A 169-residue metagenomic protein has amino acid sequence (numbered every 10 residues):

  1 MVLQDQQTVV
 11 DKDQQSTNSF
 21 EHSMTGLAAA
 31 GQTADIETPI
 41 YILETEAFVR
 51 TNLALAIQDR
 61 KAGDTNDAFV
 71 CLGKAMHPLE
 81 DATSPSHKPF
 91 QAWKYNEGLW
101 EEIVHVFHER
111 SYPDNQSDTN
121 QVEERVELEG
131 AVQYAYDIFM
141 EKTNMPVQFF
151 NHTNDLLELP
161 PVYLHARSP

Functional and structural regions predicted by a protein language model:
M1-L72, P78-D81, P85-P169: N-terminal, motif-rich segments that launch catalysis or mediate targeting to/interaction with membranes, typified by
